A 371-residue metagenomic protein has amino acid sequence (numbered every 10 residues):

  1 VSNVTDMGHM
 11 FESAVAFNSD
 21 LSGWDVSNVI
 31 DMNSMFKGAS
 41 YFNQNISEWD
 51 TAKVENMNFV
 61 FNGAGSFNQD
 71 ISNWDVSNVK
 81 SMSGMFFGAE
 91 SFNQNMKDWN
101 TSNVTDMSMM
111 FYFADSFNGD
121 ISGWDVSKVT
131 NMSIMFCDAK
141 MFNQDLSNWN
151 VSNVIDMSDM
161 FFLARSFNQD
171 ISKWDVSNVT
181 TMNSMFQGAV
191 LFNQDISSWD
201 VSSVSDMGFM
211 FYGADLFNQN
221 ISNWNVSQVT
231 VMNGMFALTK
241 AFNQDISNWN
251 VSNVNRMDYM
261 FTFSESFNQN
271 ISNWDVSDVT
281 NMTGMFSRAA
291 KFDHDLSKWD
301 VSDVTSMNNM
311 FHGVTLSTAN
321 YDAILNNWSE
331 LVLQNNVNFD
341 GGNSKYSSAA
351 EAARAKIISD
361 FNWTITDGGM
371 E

Functional and structural regions predicted by a protein language model:
V1-E371: Negatively charged
